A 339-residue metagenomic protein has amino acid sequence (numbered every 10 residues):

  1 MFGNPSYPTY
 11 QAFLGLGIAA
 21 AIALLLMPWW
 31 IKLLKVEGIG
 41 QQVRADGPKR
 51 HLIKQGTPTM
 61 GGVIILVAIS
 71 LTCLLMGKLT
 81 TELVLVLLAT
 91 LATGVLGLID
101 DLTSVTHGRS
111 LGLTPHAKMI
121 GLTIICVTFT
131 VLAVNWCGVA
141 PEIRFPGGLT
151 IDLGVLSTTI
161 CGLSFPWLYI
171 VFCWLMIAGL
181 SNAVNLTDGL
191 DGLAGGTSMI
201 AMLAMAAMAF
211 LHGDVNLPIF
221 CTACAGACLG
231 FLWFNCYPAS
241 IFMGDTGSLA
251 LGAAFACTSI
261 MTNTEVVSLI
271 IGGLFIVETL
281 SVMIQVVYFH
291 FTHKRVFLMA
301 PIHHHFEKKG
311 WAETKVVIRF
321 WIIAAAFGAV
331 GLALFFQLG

Functional and structural regions predicted by a protein language model:
M1-K35, I65-L98, L102, F129 (+3 more regions): Alpha-helical transmembrane segments
K35-K49, T103-L111, P301: Flexible loop linkers connecting adjacent transmembrane helices in multi-pass alpha-helical membrane transporters
R44-T57, G108-L122, K308: Juxtamembrane helix-capping/reentrant segments at transmembrane boundaries
R50, V67, I120, T150-D152: A broad, structure-centric signal for solvent-exposed, well-ordered loop/edge residues that line or flank functional
V86, H107-K118, V139, G162-F165 (+1 more regions): Short, amphipathic alpha-helical segments
S104-L113, I143-G162, A312: Membrane interface segments of multi-pass transport proteins and intramembrane proteases
A117-V134: Carboxylate/His-rich catalytic cores and anion/metal-binding grooves
